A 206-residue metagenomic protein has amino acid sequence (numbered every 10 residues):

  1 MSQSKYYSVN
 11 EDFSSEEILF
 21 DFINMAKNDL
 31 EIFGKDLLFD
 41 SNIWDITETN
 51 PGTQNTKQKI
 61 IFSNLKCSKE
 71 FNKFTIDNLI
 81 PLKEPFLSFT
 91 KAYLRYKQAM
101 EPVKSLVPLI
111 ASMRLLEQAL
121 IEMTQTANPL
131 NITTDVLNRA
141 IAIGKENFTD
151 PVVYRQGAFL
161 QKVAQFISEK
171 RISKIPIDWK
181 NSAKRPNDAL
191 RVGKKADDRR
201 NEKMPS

Functional and structural regions predicted by a protein language model:
M1-S206: Charge-rich, intrinsically disordered N-terminal extensions that act as flexible nucleic-acid engagement or regulatory
